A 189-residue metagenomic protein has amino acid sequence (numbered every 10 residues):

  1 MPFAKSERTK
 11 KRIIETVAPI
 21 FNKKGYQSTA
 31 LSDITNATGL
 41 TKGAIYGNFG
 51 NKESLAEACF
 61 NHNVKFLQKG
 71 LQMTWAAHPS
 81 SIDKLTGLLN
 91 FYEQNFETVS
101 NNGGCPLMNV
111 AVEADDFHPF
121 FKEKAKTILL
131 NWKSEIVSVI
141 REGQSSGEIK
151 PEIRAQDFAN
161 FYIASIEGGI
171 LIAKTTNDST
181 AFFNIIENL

Functional and structural regions predicted by a protein language model:
M1-K24, S28-L40, S54: Basic, helix-initiating cap at the start of DNA-binding domains
N22, G47-G50, A58-H62: Base-recognition residues in the alpha-helical recognition helix of bacterial helix-turn-helix
T38-F49: Short hydrophobic/aromatic patch on the recognition helix
K52, N63-L67, S81, L88 (+7 more regions): Hydrophobic/aromatic residues within well-ordered alpha-helical segments
A58, Q72-G103, A155-Y162: Hydrophobic alpha-helical connector segments
D83, P119-S145, D157: Amphipathic alpha-helical packing segments from all-alpha helical-bundle domains
K84, T98-F120: Amphipathic alpha-helical segments used for helix-helix packing
L88-N95, L130-E142, S146, S165 (+1 more regions): C-terminal peripheral helix-coil segments that are non-catalytic and often amphipathic
